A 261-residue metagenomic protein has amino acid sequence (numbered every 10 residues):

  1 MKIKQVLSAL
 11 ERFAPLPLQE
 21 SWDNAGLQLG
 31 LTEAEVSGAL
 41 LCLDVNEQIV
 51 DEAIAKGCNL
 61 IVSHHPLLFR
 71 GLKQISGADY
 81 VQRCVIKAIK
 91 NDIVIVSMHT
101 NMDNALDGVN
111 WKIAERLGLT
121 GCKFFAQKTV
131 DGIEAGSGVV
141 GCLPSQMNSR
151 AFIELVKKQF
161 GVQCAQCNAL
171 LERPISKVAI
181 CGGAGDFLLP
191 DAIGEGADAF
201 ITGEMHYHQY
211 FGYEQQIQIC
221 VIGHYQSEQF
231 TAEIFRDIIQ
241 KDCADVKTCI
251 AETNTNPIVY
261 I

Functional and structural regions predicted by a protein language model:
M1-I261: Active-site catalytic microenvironments in core metabolic enzymes, especially phosphate/sugar-handling
